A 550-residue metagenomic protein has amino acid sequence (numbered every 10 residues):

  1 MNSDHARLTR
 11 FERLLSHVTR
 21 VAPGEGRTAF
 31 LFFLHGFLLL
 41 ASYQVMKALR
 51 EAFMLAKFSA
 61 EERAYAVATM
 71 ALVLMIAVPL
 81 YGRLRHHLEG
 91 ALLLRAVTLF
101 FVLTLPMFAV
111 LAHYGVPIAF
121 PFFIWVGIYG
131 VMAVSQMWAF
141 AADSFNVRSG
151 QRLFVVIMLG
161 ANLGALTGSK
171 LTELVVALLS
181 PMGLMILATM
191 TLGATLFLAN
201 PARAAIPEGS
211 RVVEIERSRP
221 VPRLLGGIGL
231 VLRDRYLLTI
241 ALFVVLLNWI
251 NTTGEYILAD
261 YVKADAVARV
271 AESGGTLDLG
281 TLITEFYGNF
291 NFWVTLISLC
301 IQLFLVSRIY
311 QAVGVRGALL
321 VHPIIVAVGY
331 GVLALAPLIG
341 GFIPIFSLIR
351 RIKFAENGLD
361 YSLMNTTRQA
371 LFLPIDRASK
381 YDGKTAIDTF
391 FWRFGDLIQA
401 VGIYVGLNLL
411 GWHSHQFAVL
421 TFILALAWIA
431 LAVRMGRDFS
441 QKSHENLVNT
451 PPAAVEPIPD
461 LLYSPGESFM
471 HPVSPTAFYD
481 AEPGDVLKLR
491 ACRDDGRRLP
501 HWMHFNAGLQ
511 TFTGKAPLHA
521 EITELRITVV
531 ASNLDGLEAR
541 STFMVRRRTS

Functional and structural regions predicted by a protein language model:
M1-R13, T450-P451: Short, intrinsically disordered terminal tails adjacent to the first/last structured region
E12-P220, L224-V448: Membrane-embedded alpha-helical bundles of multi-pass transporters/translocases, especially carrier/permease families
P452-K488: Extracellular ectodomain surface segments
H471, D480-L509, S541-F543: Surface-exposed or secretory-pathway low-complexity segments enriched in glycine-proline and Ser/Thr/acidic residues
T511-I522: Extracellular/luminal low-complexity segments enriched in Ser/Thr/Pro
T523-I527: Exposed beta-strand face motif in extracellular beta-rich ectodomains
A531-L537: Short, solvent-exposed loop/turn segments at the edges of extracellular beta-sandwich modules
M544-T549: Short beta-strand edge segments in extracellular beta-sheet folds
